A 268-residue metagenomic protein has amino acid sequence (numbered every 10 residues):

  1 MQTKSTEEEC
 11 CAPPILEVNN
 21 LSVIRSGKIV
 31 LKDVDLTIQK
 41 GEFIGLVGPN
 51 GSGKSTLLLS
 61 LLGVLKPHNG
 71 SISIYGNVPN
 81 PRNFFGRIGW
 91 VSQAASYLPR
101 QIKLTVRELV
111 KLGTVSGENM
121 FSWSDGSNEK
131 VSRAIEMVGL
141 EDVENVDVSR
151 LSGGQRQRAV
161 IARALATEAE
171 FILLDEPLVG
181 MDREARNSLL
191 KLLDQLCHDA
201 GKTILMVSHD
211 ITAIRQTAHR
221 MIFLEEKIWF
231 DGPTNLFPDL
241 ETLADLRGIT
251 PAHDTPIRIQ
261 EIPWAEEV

Functional and structural regions predicted by a protein language model:
L62: Helix-to-loop junction immediately C-terminal to a conserved catalytic motif
G70-F84: Conserved ABC transporter NBD signature motif
K111, D125-V143: Conserved ABC ATPase "signature" region
I172-E176: Catalytic Walker B motif of ABC-type/P-loop ATPase nucleotide-binding domains
S208-H209: H-loop/switch region of ABC-family ATPase nucleotide-binding domains
M221-P233: H-loop (His-switch) and adjacent beta-strand-loop-beta switch element of ABC-type ATPase nucleotide-binding domains
N235-V268: ABC ATPase nucleotide-binding domains
